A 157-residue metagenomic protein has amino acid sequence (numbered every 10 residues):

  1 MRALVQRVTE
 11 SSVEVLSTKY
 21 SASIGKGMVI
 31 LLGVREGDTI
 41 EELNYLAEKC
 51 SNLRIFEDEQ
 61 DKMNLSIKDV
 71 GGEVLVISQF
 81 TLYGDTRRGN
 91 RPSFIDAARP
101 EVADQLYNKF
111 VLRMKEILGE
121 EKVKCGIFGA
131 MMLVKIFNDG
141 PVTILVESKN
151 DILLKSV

Functional and structural regions predicted by a protein language model:
M1-G89, Q105-V157: N-terminal, polar/charged subdomain of small-to-medium soluble alpha/beta proteins
R87-V102: A charged helix-plus-loop insertion that forms the helical arch/lid used to bind and gate nucleic-acid substrates
